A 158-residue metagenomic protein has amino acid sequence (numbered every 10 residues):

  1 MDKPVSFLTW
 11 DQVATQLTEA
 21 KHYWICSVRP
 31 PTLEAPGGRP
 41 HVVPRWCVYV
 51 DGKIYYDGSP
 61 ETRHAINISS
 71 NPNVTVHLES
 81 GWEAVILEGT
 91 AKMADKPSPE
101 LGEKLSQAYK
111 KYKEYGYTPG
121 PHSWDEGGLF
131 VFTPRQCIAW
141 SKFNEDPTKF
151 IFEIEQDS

Functional and structural regions predicted by a protein language model:
M1-F7, E83-S158: Charged, gly/pro-rich active-site loop segments
D2-W24: Short, basic/aromatic recognition patches
T9-Q12, H41-V43, E61, Y117-T118: A generic local structural motif
W10, W24, W46-Y49, W140 (+1 more regions): Tryptophan-centered motif/residue detector
V13, H64-N67, L101-A108: Amphipathic alpha-helical interface surfaces
A14-T15, W46, I66, G120-H122: Short secondary-structure boundary/capping segments
T15, G37, E79-G81, H122: Generic marker of residues within folded, mature protein domains
A20-P60, I66-I68, V74-L78, I86-T90: Short beta-strand segments
